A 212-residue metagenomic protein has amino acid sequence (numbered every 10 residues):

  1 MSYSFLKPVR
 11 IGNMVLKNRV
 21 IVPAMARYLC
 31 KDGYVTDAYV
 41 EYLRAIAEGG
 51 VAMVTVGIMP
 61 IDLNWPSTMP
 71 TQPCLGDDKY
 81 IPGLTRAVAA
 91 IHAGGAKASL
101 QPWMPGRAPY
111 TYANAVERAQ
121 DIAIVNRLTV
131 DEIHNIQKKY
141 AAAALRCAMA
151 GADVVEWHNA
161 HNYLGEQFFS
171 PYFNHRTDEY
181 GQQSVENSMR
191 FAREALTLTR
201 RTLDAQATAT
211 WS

Functional and structural regions predicted by a protein language model:
M1-S212: Flavin-dependent oxidoreductase catalytic cores
